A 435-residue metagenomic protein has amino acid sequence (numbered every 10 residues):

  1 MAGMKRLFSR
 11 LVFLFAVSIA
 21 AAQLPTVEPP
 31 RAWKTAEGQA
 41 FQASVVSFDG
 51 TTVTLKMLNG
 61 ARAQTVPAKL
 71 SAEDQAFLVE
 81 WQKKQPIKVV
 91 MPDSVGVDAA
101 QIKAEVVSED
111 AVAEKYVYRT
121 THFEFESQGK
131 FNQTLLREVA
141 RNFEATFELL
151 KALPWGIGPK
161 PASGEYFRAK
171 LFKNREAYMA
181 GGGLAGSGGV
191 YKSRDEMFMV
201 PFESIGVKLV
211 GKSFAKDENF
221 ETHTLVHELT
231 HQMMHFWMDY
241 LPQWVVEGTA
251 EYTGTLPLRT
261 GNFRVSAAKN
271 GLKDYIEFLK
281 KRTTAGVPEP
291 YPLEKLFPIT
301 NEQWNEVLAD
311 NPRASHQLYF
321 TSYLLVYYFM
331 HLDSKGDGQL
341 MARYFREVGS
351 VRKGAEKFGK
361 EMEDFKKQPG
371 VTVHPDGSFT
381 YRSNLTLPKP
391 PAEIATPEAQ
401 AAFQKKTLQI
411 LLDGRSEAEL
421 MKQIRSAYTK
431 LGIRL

Functional and structural regions predicted by a protein language model:
M1-L7: N-terminal secretory signal peptides that target proteins for export/translocation
S9-A21: Bacterial N-terminal signal peptides
A22-I157, G181, G188, I276-L279: Compositionally biased alpha-helical segments
P30, Q42-V45, Q75, A140-F147 (+10 more regions): Extracytoplasmic/secreted envelope proteins and their assembly/folding machinery, especially bacterial periplasmic
L58, L171-E176, M330-S334: Short, flexible beta-strand-to-coil junctions
V112-Q243, R259: Juxtacatalytic substrate-recognition/specificity segment
V190-F202, F220, Y240-L435: Acidic/His/Gly-enriched intrinsically disordered linker/tail segments that often contain short helix/coil "MoRF-like"
